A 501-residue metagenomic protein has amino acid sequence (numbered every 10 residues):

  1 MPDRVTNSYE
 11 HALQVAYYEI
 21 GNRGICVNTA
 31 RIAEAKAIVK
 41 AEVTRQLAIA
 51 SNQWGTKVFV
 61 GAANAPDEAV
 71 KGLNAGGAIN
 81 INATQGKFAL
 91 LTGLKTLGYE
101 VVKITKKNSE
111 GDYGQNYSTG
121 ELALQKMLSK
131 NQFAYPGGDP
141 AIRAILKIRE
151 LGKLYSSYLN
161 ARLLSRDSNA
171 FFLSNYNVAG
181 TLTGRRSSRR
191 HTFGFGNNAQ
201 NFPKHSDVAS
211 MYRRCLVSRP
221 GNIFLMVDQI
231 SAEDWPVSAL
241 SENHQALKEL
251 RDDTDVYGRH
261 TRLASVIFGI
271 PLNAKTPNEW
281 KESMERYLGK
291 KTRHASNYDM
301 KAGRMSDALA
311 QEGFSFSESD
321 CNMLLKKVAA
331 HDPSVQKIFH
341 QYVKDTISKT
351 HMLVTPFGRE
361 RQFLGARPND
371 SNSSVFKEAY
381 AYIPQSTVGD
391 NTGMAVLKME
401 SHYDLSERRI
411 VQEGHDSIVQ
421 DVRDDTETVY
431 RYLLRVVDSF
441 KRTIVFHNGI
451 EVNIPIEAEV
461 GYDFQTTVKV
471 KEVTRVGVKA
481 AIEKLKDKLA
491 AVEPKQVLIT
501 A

Functional and structural regions predicted by a protein language model:
M1-H205, G221-I223, E233, S306-A330 (+3 more regions): Conserved "right-hand" nucleotidyltransferase catalytic core of DNA-directed polymerases
L13-V27, A48, P66-L73, T119-E121 (+7 more regions): Short acidic (Asp/Glu) and glycine-rich catalytic loops that position anionic groups and cofactors
Y18, N22, L173, V178 (+5 more regions): Conserved catalytic core of nucleic-acid polymerases
N175-A274: Function-dense linear segments that define catalytic or interfacial modules in macromolecule-processing proteins
G313-F314, V436-N448: A common structural junction motif
V419-R423: Short hydrophobic/aromatic beta-strand micro-patches that form the beta-sheet surface supporting nucleotide- or nucleic
D425-L434: Short, conserved charged micro-motifs
T443-E459: Conserved short beta-strand edge segments in small beta-sheet-based binding/regulatory domains
